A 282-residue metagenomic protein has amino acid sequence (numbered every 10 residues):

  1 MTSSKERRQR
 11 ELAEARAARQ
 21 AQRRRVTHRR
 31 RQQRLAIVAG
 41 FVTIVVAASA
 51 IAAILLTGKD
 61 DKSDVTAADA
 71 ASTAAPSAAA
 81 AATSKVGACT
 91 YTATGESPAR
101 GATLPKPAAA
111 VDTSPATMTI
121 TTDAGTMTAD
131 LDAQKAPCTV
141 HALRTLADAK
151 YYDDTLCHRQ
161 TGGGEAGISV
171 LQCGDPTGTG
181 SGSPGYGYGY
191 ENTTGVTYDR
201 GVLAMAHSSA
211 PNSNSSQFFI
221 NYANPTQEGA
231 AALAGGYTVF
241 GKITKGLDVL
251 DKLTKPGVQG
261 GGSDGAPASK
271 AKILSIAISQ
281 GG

Functional and structural regions predicted by a protein language model:
M1-G282: Cyclophilin-like peptidyl-prolyl cis-trans isomerases
